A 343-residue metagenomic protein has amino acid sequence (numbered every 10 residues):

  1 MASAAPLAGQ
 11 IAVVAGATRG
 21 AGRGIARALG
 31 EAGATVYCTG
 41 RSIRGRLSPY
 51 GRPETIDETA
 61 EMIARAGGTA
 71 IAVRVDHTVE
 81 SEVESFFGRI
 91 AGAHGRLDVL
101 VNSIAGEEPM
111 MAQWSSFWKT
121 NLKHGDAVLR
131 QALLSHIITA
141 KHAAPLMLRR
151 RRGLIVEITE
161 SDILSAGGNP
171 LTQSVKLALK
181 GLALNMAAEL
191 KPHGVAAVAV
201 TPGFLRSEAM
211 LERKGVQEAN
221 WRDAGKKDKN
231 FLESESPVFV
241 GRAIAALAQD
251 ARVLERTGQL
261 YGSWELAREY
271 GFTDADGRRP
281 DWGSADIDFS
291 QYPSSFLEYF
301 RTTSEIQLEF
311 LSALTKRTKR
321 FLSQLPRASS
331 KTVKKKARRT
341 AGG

Functional and structural regions predicted by a protein language model:
Q10, G68-T69, R96-L97, M147-S161 (+1 more regions): Active-site loop of short-chain dehydrogenase/reductase
I11, T18-R19: Conserved glycine-rich cofactor-binding loop
A34-E58: Conserved glycine-rich Rossmann-like NAD(P)H-binding loop of the short-chain dehydrogenase/reductase
E61-V79: Rossmann-fold cofactor-recognition segment
G106-M110, S116-H124, V128, L154-P192 (+1 more regions): Catalytic loop of short-chain dehydrogenase/reductase
A140-K141, L184: A short, exposed helix-loop element centered on a Lys and neighboring polar residues
A199, E218-L311, K336: C-terminal helical subdomain
